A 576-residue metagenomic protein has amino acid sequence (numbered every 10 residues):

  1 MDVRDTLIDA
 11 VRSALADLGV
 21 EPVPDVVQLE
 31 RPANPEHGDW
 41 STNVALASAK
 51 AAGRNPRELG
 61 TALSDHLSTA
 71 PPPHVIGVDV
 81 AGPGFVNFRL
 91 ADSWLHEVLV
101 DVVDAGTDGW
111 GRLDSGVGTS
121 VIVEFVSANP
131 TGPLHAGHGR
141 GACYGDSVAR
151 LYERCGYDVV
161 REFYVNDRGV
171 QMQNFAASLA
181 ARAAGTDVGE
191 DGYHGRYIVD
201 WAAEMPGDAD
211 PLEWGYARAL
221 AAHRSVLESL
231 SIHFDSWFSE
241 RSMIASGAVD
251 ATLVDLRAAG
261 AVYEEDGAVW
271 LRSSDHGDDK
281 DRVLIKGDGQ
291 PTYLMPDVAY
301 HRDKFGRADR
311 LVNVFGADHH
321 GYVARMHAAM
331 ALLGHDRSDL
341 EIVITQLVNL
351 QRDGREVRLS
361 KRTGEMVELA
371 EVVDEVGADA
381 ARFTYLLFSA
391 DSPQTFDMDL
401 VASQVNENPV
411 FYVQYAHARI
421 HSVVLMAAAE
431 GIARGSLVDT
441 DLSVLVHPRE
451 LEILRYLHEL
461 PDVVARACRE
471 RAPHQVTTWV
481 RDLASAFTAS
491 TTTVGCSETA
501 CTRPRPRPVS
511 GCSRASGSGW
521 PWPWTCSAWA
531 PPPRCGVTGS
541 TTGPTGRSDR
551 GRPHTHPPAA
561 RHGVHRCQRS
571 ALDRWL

Functional and structural regions predicted by a protein language model:
M1-H96, V103, T107-R552: Non-catalytic interaction-recognition regions
R547-W575: Compositionally biased, low-complexity flexible segments
